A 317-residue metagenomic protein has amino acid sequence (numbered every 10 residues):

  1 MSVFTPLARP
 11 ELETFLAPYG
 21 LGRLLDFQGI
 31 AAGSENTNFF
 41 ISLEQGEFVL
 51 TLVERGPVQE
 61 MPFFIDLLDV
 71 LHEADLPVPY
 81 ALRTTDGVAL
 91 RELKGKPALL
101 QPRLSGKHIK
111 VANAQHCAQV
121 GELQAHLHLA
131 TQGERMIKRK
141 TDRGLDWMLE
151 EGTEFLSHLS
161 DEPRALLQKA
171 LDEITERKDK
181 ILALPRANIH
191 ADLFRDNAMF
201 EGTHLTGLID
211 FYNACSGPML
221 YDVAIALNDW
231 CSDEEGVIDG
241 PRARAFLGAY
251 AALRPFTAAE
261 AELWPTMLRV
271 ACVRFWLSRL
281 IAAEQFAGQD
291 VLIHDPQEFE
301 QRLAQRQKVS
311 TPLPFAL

Functional and structural regions predicted by a protein language model:
M1-T85, E201-H204, T311-L317: Conserved NTP-binding catalytic cores of kinases and kinase-like/nucleotidyltransferase enzymes across multiple kinase
A31-E44, V49-L50, A81, T175-Y221 (+1 more regions): Active-site acidic catalytic loop and adjacent metal/ATP-binding pocket of ATP-dependent phosphoryl transfer enzymes
L43-M136: ATP-binding pocket architecture of kinase catalytic cores
A98-V111, E150-H158, V273-Q289: A glycine-centered beta->alpha junction motif in the catalytic cores of kinase/phosphotransferase enzymes
K110-R164, L184-R186, L292-I293: A cross-family kinase active-site recognition segment
T153-E154, F275-L317: ATP/Mg2+ or Mg2+-diphosphate-binding catalytic cores that bind nucleotide phosphates or diphosphates via glycine-rich
L220-P255, V270-A287: Active-site activation/catalytic loop segments of kinase-like enzymes and analogous catalytic loops in related
F256-L268: All-alpha amphipathic helical-bundle segments outside canonical DNA-binding/catalytic cores that form hydrophobic
